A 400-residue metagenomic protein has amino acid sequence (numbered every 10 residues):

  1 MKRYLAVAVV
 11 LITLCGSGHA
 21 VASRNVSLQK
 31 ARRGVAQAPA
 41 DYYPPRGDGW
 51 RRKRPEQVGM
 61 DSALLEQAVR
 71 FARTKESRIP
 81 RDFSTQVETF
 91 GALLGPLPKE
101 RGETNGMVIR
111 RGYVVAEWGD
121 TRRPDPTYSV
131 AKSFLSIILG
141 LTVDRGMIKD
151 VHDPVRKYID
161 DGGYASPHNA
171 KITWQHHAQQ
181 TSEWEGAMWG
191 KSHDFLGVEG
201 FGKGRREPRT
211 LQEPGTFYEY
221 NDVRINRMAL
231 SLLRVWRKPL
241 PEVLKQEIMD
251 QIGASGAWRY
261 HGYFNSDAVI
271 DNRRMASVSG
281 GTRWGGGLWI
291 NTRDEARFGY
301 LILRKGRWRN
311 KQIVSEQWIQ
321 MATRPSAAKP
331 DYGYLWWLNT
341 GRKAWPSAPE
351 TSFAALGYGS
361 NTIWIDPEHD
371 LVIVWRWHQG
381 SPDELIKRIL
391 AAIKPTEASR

Functional and structural regions predicted by a protein language model:
Y4-L5, V9-V10, G18-D120, R145-I148 (+2 more regions): N-terminal leader/targeting segments and the immediately adjacent pre-domain N-terminus
R51-R52, R73, S77-P98, T127 (+2 more regions): Active-site-proximal loop and beta-strand segments within enzyme catalytic domains
D61, G112, P126-V151, H177 (+3 more regions): Active-site SXXK
Y113-R122, W184-F264, G286: Catalytic-site signature segments of enzymes, centered on catalytic residues
S133, I137, R224-S231, G286-R307 (+1 more regions): Active-site-proximal alpha-helical segments within enzyme catalytic domains
R145-W184, W236-G285: Active-site helix/loop module of the DD-peptidase/beta-lactamase fold, centered on the serine-lysine SxxK catalytic
H261, S266-T282, T323-V372: Active-site Gly/Thr loop motif
A354-R400: Structured C-terminal helix/loop/strand segments within mature extracytoplasmic catalytic/sensor domains
